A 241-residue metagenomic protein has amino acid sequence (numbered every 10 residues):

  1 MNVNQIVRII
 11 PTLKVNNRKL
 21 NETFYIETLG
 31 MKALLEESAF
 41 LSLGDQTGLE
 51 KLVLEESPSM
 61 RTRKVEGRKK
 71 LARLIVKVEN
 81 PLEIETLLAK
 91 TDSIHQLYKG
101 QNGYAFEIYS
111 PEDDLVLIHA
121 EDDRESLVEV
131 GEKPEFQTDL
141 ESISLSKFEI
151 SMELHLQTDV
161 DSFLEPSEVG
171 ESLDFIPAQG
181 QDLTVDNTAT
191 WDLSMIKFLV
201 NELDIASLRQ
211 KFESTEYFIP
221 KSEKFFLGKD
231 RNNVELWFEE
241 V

Functional and structural regions predicted by a protein language model:
M1-K19, L74, D123-L164, L193-I196: N-terminal beta-strand motif that seeds the catalytic metal site of vicinal oxygen chelate
M1-L49: Hydrophobic, helix-prone linear segments
N17-R18, E79-E83, E112, D159-D161 (+1 more regions): Helix N-cap motif at beta-to-alpha junctions
R18-K32, L87-T91, Q157-G170, L208: Amphipathic alpha-helical segments
T23-F24, P81-A89, F106, L203-K211: Short amphipathic alpha-helices within nucleic acid-binding modules
K32-R68, L115-D122, P166-E202, S222 (+1 more regions): Conserved short beta-strand elements that form part of the metal-binding/catalytic scaffold of enzyme active sites
K70-Q96: Extreme N-terminal leader/targeting regions
A89-H155, E171-Q181, Q210-V241: Vicinal oxygen chelate
